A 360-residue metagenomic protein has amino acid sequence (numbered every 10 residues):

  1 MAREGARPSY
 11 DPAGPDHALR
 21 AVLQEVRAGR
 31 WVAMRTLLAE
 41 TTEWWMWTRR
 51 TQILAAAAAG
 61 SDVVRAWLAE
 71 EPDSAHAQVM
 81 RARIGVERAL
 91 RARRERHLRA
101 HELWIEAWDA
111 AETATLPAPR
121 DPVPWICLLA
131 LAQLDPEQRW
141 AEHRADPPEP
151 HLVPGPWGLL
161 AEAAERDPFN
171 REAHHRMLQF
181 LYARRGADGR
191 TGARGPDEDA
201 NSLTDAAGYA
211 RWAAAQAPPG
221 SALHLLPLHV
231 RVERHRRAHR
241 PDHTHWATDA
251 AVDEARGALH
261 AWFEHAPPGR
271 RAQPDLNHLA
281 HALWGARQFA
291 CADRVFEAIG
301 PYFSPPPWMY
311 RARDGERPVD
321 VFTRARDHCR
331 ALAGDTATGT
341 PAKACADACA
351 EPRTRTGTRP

Functional and structural regions predicted by a protein language model:
M1-D62, A66-E70, D293-I299, F303 (+2 more regions): Extreme N-terminal leader/anchor segments
G14-H17, G155, D275: Alpha-helix N-cap/N′ positions at the starts of helices
R20, M80, E87, C127 (+4 more regions): "A position-specific structural signal for the A-helix of alpha-solenoid helical repeats
E40-E70, R81-E165, F169-P219, P227-E254 (+3 more regions): Short coil/linker segments at helix-helix boundaries
D73-V79, E165-R171, L276, H281-F289: Short, solvent-exposed linear motifs at loop/edge-of-secondary-structure regions
G220-L228, P267-R271: Alpha-solenoid helical repeat architecture
H235-V295: Intrinsically disordered, low-complexity segments enriched in Gly and acidic/Ser/Thr residues that form flexible
